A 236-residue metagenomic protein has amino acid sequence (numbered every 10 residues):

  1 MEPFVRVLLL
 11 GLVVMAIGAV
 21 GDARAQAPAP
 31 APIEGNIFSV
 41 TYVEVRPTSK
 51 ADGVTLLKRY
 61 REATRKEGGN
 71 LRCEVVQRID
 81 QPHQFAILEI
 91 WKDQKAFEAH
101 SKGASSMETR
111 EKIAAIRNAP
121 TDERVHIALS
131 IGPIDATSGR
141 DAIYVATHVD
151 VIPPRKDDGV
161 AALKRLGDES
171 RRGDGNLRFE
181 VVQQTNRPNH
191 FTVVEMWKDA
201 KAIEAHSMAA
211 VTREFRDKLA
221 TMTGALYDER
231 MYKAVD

Functional and structural regions predicted by a protein language model:
M1-V5: N-terminal secretory signal peptides that target proteins for export/translocation
V7-A19: Bacterial N-terminal signal peptides
G21-R24: Sec/Tat signal peptide C-region and signal peptidase I cleavage site
Q26-G35, E74-H83, E108-Y144, H148 (+2 more regions): Glycine-rich beta-strand-turn "strand-cap" elements at beta-sheet edges
N36-E44, R72-S101, A142-D150, E180-S207: Short, well-ordered beta-strand segments in beta-rich or mixed alpha/beta enzyme and ligand-binding folds
P47-R72, S105-T109, P153-L177, V211-E214: Short amphipathic alpha-helical segments
A51, T55, A99, D150 (+7 more regions): A beta-strand edge to alpha-helix "cap/lid" segment located at domain peripheries
R61-T64, G68, S101, R117-P120 (+2 more regions): Sec/Tat-exported extracytoplasmic proteins
